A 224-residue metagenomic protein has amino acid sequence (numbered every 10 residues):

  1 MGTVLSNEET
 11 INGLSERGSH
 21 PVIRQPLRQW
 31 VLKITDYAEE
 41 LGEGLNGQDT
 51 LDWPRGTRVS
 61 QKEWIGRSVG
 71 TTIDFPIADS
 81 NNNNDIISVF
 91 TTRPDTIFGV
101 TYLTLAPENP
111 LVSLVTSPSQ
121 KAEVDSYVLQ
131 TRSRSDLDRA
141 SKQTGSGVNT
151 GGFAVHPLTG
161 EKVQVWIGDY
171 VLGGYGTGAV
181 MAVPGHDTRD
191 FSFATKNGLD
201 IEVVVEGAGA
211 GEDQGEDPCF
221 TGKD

Functional and structural regions predicted by a protein language model:
M1-D36, I77-D224: Non-cofactor substrate-recognition interfaces
S19-T72: Long, charge-rich boundary regions
